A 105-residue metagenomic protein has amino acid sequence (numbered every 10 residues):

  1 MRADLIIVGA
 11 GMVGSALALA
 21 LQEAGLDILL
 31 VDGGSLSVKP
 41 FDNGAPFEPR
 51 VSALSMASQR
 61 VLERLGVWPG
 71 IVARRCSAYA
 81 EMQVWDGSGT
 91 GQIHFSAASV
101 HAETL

Functional and structural regions predicted by a protein language model:
R2-L30: N-terminal Rossmann-like FAD-binding beta1-loop-alpha1 element of flavoenzymes
D4-L5, G44-P46, T104-L105: Short, contiguous strand/loop micro-motifs
V8, P49, A80: Short, flexible active-site loop motifs that bind/organize anionic cofactors or intermediates
V13, G44, G66-P69: Short secondary-structure boundary micro-motifs
Q22-R50: Glycine-rich FAD pyrophosphate-binding loop
E23, K39, A57-L105: A conserved beta-strand/loop capping segment in the N-terminal third of enzymes that catalyze redox or closely related
S52-S55: Short-chain dehydrogenase/reductase
